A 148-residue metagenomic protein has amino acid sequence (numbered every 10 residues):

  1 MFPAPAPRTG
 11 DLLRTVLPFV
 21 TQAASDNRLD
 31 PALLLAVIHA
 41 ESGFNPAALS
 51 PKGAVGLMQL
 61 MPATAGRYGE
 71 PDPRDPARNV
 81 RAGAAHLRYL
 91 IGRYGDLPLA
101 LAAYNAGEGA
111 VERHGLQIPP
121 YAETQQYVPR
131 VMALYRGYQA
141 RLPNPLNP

Functional and structural regions predicted by a protein language model:
F2-P148: Catalytic glycan-binding domains that act on GlcNAc-containing polysaccharides
